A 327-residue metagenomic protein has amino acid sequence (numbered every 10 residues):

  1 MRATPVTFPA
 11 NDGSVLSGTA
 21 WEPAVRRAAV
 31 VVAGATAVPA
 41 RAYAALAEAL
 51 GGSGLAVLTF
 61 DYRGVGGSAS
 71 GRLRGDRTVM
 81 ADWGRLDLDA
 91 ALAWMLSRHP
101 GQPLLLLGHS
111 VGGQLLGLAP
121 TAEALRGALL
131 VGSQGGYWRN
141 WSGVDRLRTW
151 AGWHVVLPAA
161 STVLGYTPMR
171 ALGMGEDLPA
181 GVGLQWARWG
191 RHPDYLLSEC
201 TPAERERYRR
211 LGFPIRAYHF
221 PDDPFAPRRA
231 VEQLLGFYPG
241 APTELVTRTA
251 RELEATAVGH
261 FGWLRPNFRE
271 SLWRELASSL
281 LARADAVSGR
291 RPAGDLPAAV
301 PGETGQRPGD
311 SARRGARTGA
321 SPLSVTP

Functional and structural regions predicted by a protein language model:
M1-W21: N-terminal cap/lid segment of alpha/beta-hydrolase-fold proteins
R27, A35-V38: Active-site glycine-rich loops that stabilize anionic/oxyanionic intermediates across multiple enzyme folds
A45-R72: Conserved alpha/beta-hydrolase
R77-R98: Alpha/beta-hydrolase active-site loop
L107-D194: Alpha/beta-hydrolase-fold enzymes
L211, A217-H219: Short beta-strand/loop motif that positions the catalytic acidic residue of the alpha/beta-hydrolase fold
P227-F237: Short alpha-helix in the alpha/beta-hydrolase fold that links the catalytic acid
R248-R307, R313-R317, P322-P327: Catalytic active-site module of serine/aspartate enzymes centered on a nucleophile-bearing elbow/loop
